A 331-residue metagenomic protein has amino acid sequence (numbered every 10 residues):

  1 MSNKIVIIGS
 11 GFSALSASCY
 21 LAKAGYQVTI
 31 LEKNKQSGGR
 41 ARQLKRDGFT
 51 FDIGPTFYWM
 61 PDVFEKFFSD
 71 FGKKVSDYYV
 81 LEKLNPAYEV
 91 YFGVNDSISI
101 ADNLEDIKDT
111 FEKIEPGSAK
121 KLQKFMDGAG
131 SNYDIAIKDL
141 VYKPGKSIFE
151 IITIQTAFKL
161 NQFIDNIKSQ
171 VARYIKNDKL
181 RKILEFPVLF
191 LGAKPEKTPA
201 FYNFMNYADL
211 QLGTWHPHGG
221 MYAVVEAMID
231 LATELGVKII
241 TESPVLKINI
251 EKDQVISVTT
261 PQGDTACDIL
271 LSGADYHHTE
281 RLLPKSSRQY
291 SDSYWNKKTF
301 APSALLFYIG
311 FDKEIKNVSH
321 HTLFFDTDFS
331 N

Functional and structural regions predicted by a protein language model:
N3-D134: N-terminal glycine-rich phosphate/pyrophosphate-binding loop and immediately adjacent elements
L15, A24, Q170-Y174, I183-F186 (+6 more regions): Generic, well-ordered alpha-helical scaffold segments in large soluble proteins
D77, Y88, P195-T198, L231 (+2 more regions): Active-site substrate-recognition segment that forms the wall of the catalytic cavity or substrate channel
Y79, K159-L160, N296-F300: Short Gly/Pro-enriched turn/cap motifs at secondary-structure boundaries
G93-P199: Rossmann-like flavin
F204-V255: Helical element adjacent to the flavin cofactor pocket in flavoenzyme catalytic cores
L246-N331: Mid-domain catalytic core of redox enzymes that form a hydrophobic substrate pocket/lid adjacent to a catalytic redox
